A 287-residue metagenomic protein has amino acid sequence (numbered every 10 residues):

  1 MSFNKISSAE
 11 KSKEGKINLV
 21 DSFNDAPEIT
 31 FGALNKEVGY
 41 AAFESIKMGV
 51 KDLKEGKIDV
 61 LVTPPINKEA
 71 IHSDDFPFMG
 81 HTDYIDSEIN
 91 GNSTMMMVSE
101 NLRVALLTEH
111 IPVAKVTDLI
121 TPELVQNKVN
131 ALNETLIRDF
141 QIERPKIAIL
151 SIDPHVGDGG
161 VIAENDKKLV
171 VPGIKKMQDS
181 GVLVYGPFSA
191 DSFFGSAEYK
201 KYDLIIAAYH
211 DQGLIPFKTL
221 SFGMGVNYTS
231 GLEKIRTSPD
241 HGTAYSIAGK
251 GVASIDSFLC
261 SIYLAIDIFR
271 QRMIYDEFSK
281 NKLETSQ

Functional and structural regions predicted by a protein language model:
M1-G80, Q126-A208, Q212-T219, G223-N227 (+3 more regions): Contiguous, glycine/small-aliphatic-enriched amphipathic segments in soluble metabolic enzymes
V20-D21, R103-H110, V116, S238: Active-site-proximal beta-strand elements of phosphoester/diester hydrolases
I71-S73, P77, P112-L119: Helix-enriched interaction subdomains in cytosolic or periplasmic regions, typified by TIR/SEFIR signaling/NADase cores
F76-P112: Flexible loop/hinge segments that line or gate small-molecule binding clefts
D83-G91, V113-I137: Active-site glycine-rich loop that binds ribose-phosphate moieties when present
